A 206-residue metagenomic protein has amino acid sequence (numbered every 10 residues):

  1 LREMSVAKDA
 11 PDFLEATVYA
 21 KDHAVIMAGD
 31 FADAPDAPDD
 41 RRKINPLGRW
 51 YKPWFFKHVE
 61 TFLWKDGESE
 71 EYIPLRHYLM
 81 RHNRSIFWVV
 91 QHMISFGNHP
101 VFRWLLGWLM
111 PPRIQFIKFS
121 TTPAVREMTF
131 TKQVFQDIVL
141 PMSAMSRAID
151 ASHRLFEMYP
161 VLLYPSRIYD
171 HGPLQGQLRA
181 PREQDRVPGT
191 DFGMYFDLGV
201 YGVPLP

Functional and structural regions predicted by a protein language model:
L1-P206: Noncatalytic alpha-helical scaffold of FAD-dependent oxidoreductases
